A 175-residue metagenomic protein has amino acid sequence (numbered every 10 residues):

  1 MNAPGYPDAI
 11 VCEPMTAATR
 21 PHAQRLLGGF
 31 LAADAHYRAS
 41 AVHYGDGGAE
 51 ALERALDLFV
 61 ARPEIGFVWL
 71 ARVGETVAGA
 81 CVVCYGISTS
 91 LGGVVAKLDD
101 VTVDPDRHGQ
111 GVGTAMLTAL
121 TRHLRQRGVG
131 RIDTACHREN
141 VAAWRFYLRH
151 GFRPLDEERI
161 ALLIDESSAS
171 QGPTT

Functional and structural regions predicted by a protein language model:
P14-R20, G28-D57: Conserved GNAT-fold acetyl-CoA-binding loop/helix
D57-L70, K97: A short helix-loop-beta-strand connector motif used in the catalytic cores of GNAT acetyltransferases and, in some
G66-G79, D104: Conserved beta-hairpin
V83-S90: A conserved beta-strand-loop-helix scaffold within acyl/acetyltransferase catalytic domains
V103, G109-R122, R145, R149: Conserved acetyl-CoA-binding loop-helix of GNAT-fold acetyltransferases
H108, T134-A143, A161-E166: Conserved beta-strand-loop-alpha-helix junction that forms the acyl-donor binding cleft
L124-A135: Conserved GNAT acetyl-CoA-binding A-motif
L148-E157: Conserved acetyl-CoA-binding loop of GNAT-fold acetyltransferases
